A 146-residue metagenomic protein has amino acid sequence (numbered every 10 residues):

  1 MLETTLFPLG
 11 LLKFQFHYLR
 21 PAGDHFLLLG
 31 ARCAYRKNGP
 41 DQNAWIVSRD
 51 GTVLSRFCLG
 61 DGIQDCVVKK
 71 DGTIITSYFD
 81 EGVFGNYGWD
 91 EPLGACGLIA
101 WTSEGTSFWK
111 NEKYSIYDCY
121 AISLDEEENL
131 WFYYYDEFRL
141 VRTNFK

Functional and structural regions predicted by a protein language model:
M1, P40-G51, D90-G105: Beta-propeller blade signature
L2-L11, G51-C58, T106-K113, K146: A short beta-strand motif characteristic of beta-propeller blades
E3-G51: Long, hydrophobic/aromatic-enriched structural stretches that serve as scaffold segments
L9-D24, C58-K70, Y114-S123: Repeated scaffold domains used in trafficking and secretory/extracellular systems, primarily beta-propellers
L27, I74-I75, N129-F132: Conserved beta-propeller blade signature
L28-G39, I75-A95: Short, conserved, GDST-rich strand-edge loop motifs in beta-rich repeat architectures
A44, V83-F84, L98, F138-V141: Structural signal for beta-propeller blades
A100-K146: Aromatic-anchored, glycine/proline-accented short structural segments that stabilize local strand-turns or short
